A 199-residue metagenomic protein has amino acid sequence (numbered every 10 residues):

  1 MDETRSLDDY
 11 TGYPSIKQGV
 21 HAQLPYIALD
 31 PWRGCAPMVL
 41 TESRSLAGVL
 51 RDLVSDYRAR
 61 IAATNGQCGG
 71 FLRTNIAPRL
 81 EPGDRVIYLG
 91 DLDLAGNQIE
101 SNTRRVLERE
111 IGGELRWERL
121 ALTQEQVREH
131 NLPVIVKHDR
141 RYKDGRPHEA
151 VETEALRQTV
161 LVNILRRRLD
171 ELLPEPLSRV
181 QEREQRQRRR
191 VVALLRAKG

Functional and structural regions predicted by a protein language model:
M1-D84, N97-G199: Nucleic-acid enzyme cleavage-core boundary/entry regions
D93: Catalytic metal-binding/acid-base residues of hydrolase active sites
